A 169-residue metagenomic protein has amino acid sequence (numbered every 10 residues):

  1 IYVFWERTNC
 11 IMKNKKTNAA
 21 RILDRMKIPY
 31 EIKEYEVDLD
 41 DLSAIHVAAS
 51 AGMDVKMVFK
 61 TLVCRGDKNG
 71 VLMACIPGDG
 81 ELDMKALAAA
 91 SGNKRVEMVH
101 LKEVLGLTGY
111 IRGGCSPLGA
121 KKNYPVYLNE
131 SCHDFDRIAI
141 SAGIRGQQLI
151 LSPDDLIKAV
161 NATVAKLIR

Functional and structural regions predicted by a protein language model:
I1-R169: Extended, low-hydrophobicity, polar/charged segments
